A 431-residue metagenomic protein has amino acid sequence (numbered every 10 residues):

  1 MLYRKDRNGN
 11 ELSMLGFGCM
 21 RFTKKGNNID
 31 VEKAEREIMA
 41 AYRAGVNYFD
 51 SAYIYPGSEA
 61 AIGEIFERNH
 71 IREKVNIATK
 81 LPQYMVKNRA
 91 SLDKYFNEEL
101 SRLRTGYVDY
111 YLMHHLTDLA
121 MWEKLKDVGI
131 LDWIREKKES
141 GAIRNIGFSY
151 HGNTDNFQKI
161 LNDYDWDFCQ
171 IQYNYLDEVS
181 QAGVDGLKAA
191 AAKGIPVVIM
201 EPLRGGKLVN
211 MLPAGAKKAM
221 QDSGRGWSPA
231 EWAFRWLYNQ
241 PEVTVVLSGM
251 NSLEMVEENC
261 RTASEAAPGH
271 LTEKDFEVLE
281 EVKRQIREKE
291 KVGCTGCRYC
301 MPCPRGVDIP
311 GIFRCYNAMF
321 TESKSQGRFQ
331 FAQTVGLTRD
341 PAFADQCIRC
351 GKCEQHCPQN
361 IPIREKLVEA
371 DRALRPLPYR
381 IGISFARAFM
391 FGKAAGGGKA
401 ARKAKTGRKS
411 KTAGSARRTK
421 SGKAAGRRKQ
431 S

Functional and structural regions predicted by a protein language model:
M1-V75: N-terminal binding-site loop/beta-alpha segment at the start of enzyme catalytic domains that lines or forms
D6, F17, A41, F49 (+12 more regions): Conserved, mostly hydrophobic/aromatic
K25-G26, M39, R43, V86-M200 (+3 more regions): Glycine/proline-rich, positively charged, aromatic-decorated active-site loop/lid region on the catalytic face
V46-N47, F66, D163, D185-R402 (+2 more regions): Structured C-terminal cap/extension of enzyme domains
N47-Y53, R144-F148, Q170-I171, V245-L247 (+1 more regions): Short catalytic-loop micro-motif centered on adjacent basic/acidic residues
A61-T79, L131-S140, A192: Alpha-helix-loop-beta-strand connector modules within alpha/beta enzyme cores
E73-M85, Y111-H114: A short, structured active-site edge motif that brings together acidic residues
E73-N76, D165-Q172, A267-E273: Short hydrophobic/aromatic-enriched beta-strand-loop microsegments
